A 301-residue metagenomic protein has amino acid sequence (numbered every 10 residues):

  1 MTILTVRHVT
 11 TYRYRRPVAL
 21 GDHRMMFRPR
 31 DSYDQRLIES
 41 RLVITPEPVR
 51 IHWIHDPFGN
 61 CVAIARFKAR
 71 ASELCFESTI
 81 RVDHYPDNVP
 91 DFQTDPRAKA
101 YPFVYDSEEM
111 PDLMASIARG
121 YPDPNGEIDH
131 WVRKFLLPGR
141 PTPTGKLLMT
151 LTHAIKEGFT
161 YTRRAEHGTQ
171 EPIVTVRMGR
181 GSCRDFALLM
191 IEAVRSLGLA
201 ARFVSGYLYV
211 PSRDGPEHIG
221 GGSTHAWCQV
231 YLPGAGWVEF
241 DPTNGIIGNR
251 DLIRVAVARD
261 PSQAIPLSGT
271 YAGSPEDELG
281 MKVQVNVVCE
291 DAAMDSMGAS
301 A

Functional and structural regions predicted by a protein language model:
M1, P29-I38, K156-F159, S182-L188 (+1 more regions): Short low-complexity stretches enriched in small and charged residues
M1-L137, P141: Linear, non-domain "peripheral" regions
T2, H8, G21-H23, S40 (+6 more regions): Structural beta-strand/beta-sheet cores of well-ordered domains, especially the beta-sheet scaffolds that support
Y12, R16, M25, L42 (+16 more regions): Flexible, active-site-adjacent loop/turn segments at secondary-structure boundaries
R16, D31, P48, I80 (+5 more regions): A broadly conserved detector of short glycine/acidic/proline-rich loop/turn motifs that flank catalytic sites and bind
R97-G181, L189, L197, R259-P261 (+2 more regions): Secondary-structure boundary elements
P138, H153, D185-P275: Hydrophobic/aromatic-rich core segments of domains that either
G248, A264, A272-A301: Helix-biased "structured C-terminal domain" signature
